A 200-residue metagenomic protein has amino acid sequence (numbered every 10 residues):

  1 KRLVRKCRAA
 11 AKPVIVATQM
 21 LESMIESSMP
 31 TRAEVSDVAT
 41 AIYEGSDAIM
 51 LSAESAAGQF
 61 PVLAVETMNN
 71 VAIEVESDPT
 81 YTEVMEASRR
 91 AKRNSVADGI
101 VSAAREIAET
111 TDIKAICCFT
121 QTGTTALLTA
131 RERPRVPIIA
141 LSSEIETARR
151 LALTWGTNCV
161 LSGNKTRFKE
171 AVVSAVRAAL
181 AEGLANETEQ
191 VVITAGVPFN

Functional and structural regions predicted by a protein language model:
A9, M68-R105: Long, charged amphipathic helices and adjacent flexible linkers at domain junctions
V14-T18, I42, I49-L51, I138: Hydrophobic faces of well-ordered beta-strands that scaffold small-molecule active sites in alpha/beta enzyme cores
A17, S52, G58, S77-A87 (+3 more regions): Flexible, glycine/charged-enriched surface loops at secondary-structure junctions
Q19, A41, T129, V191: Conserved, mostly hydrophobic/aromatic
E22-E44: Catalytic cores of alpha/beta
V38-P61: Glycine-rich phosphate-binding active-site loops on the catalytic face of alpha/beta enzymes
T125-L127, R133-E170: Nucleotide-binding motor/catalytic cores of P-loop/tubulin-like NTPases across gene-expression machines
R177-A178, N186-F199: C-terminal binding/interaction regions
